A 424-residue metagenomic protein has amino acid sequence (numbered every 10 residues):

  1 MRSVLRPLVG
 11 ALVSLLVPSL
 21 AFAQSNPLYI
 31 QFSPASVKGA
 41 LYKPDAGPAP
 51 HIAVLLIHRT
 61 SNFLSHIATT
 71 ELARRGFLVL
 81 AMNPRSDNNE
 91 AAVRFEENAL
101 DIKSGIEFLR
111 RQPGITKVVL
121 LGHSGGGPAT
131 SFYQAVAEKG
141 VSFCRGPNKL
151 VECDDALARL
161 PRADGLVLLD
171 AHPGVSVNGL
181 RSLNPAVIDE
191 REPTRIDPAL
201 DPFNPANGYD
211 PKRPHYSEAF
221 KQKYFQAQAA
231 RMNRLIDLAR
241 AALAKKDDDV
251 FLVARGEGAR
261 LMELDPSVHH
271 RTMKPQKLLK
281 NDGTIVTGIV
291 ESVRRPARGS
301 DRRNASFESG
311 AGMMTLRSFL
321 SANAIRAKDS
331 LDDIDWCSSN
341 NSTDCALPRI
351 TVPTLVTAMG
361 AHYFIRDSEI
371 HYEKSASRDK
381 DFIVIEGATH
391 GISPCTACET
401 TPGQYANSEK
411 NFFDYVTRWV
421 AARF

Functional and structural regions predicted by a protein language model:
A23-I52, T401-N407: N-terminal cap/lid segment of alpha/beta-hydrolase-fold proteins
T69-N89: Conserved alpha/beta-hydrolase
R85-V119, G403-K410: Catalytic nucleophile-loop/oxyanion-hole region of alpha/beta-hydrolase and closely related hydrolase-like folds
R111-R191: Primarily recognizes the serine-hydrolase "nucleophile elbow" in alpha/beta-hydrolase and SGNH/GDSL folds
L200-C345: Alpha/beta-hydrolase
I350, V356-A358: Short beta-strand/loop motif that positions the catalytic acidic residue of the alpha/beta-hydrolase fold
H362-S368: Conserved alpha/beta-hydrolase "acid-adjacent" motif
E386-A388, C395-F424: Catalytic active-site module of serine/aspartate enzymes centered on a nucleophile-bearing elbow/loop
